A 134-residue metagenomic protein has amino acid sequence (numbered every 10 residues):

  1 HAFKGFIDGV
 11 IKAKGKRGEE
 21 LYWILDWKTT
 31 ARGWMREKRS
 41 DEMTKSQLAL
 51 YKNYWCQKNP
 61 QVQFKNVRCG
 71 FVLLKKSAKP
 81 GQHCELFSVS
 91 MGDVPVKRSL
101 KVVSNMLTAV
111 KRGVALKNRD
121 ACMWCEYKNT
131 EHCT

Functional and structural regions predicted by a protein language model:
H1-L48, C56: Non-catalytic protein-protein interaction segments used by genome-maintenance enzymes to assemble and couple activities
N53-T134: Metal-dependent nuclease catalytic regions and adjoining charged, substrate-binding loops involved in nucleic-acid end
